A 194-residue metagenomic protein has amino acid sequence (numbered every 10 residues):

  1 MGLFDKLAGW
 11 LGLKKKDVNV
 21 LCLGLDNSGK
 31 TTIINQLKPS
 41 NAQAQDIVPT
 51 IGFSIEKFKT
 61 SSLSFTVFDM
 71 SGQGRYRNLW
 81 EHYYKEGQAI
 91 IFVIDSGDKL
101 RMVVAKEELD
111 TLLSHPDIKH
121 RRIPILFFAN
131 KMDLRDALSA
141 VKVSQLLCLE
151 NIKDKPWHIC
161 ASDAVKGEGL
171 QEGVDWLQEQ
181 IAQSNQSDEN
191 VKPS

Functional and structural regions predicted by a protein language model:
M1-S194: TRAFAC-class small GTPase G-domain
